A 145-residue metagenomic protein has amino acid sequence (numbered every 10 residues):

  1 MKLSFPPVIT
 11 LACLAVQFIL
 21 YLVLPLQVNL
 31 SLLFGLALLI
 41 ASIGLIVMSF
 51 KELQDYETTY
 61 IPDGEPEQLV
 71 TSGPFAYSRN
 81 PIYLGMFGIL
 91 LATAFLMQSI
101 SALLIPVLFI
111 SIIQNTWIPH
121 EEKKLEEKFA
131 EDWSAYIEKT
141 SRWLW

Functional and structural regions predicted by a protein language model:
M1-S72, L84-W145: Membrane-anchoring alpha-helices and their flanking helix-loop junctions
P74-Y77: Generic transmembrane alpha-helix motif of multi-pass integral membrane proteins
N80: Extended, alpha-helix-rich binding/interface surfaces that flank or overlap catalytic cores and mediate recognition
